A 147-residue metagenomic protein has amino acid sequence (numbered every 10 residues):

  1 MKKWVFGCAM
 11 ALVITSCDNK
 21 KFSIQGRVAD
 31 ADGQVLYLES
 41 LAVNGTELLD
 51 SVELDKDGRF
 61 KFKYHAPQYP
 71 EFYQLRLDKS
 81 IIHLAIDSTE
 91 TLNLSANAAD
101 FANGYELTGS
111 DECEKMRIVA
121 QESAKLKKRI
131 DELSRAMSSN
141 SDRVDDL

Functional and structural regions predicted by a protein language model:
M1-R27: Bacterial Sec-dependent N-terminal signal peptides
C17-L147: A non-transmembrane, solvent-exposed segment enriched in polar/low-complexity residues
